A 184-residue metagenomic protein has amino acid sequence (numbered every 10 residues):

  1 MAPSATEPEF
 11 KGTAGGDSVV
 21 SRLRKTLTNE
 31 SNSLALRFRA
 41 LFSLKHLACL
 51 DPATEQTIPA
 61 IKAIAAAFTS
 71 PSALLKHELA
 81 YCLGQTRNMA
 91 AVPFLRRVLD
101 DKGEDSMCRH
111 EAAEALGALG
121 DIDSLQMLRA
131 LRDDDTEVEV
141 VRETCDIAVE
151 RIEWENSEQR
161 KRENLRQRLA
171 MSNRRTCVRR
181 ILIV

Functional and structural regions predicted by a protein language model:
M1-G16, A35-E55, A66, L74-N88 (+4 more regions): Structural detector for internal amphipathic alpha-helices that build alpha-solenoid repeat scaffolds
K11-T28, L50-T69, N88-D100, D121-D134 (+2 more regions): Amphipathic alpha-helical scaffolding segments comprising HEAT/armadillo-like alpha-solenoid repeats
S31-S33, P71-S72, G103-D105, D135-V140: Short inter-helical turns and helix N-cap capping residues of alpha-solenoid HEAT/ARM repeat scaffolds
